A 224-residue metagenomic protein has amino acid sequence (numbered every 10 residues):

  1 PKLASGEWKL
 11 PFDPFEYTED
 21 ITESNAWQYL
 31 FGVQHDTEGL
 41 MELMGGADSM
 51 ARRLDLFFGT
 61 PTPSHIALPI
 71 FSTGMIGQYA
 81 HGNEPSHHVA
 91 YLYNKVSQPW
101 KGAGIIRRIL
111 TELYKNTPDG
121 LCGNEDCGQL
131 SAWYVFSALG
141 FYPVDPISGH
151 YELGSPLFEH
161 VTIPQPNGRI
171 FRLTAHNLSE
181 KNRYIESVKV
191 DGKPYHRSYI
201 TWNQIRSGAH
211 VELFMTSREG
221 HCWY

Functional and structural regions predicted by a protein language model:
P1-R172, N203, A209-H210: Active-site core of glycosidic bond-cleaving carbohydrate-active enzymes
P166, K189-K193: Short strand-turn-strand beta-turns centered on an Asx-Gly dipeptide
T174-K181, I200-Q204: A short, sequence-level motif marking secondary-structure junctions
H176, K193, T216: Surface loops and adjacent helix of pleckstrin homology
R183-S187: Beta-strand-rich binding/interaction modules
G192-T201: Solvent-exposed beta-strand/loop surfaces of large extracellular or lumenal domains
W202-Y224: C-terminal beta-strand-rich structural cap/linker in extracellular carbohydrate-active enzymes
